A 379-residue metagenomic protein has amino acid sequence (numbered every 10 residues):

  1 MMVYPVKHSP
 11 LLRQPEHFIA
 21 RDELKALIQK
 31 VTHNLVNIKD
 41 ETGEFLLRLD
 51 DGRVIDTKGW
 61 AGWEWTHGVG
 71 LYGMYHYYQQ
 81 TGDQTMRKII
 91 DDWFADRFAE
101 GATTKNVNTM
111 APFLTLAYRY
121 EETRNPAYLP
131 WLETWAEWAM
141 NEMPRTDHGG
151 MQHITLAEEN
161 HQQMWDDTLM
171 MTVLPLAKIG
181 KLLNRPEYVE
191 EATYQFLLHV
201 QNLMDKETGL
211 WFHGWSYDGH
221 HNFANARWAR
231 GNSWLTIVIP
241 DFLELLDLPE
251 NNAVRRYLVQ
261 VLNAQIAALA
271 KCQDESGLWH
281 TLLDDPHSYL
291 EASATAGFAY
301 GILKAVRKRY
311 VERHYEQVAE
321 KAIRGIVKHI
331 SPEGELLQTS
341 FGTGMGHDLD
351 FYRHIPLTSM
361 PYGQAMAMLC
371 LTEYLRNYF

Functional and structural regions predicted by a protein language model:
M2-T66, Q80, Q84-T85, D96 (+6 more regions): CBM-like carbohydrate-recognition segments
R87-I89, A99-W215, H221-N225, E333: Extended ligand-binding groove/face enriched in aromatic
A99, K178, L248, R307-K308: General structural signal for alpha-helix termini and helix-helix connectors
D166-T281, S288-A299, R313-F341, Y378-F379: Extended ligand-binding clefts on enzyme/binding-domain cores
